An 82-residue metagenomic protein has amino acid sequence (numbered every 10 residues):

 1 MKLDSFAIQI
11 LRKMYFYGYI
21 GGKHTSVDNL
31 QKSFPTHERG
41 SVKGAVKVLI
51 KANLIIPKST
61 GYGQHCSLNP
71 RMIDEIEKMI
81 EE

Functional and structural regions predicted by a protein language model:
M1-I20, I80-E82: Short alpha-helical segments that sit at the start of domains
S5, G22-T25, S41-G44: Alpha-helix N-cap and coil->helix boundary residues
I20-S33: Short acidic, hydrophobic short linear motifs in intrinsically disordered regions
P35-K51: Short amphipathic alpha-helical interaction segments
I50-T60: A short, conserved structural fragment
Y62-N69: Minor-groove-contacting beta-hairpin "wing" of winged helix-turn-helix DNA-binding domains
R71-E82: Short, amphipathic alpha-helical interaction segments positioned at domain boundaries
